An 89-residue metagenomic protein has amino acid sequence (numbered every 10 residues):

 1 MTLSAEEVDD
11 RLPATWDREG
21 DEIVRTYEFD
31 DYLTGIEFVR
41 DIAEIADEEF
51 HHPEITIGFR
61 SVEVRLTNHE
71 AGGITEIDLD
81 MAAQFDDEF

Functional and structural regions predicted by a protein language model:
T2-F89: Long, contiguous binding/interaction regions
